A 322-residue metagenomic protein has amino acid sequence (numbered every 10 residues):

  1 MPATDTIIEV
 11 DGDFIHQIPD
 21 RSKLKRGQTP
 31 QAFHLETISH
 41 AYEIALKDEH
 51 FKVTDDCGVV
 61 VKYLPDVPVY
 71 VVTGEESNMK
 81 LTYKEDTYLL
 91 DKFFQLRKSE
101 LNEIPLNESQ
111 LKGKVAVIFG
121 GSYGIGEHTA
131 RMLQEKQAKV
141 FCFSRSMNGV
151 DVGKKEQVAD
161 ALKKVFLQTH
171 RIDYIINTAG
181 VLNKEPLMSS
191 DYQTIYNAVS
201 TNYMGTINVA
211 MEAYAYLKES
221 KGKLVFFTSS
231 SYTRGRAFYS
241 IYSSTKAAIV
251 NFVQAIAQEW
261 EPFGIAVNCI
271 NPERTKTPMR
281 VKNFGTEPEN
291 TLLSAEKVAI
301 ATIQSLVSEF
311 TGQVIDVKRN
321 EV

Functional and structural regions predicted by a protein language model:
M1-V72: Conserved core of the sugar-phosphate nucleotidyltransferase
S122, A130: N-terminal Rossmann NAD(P)H-binding glycine-rich loop of SDR-like oxidoreductase domains
T178-K184: Conserved NAD(P)H cofactor-binding loop of Rossmann-fold oxidoreductase domains
P186-L187, D191-Y196: Substrate-binding pocket helix/loop in short-chain dehydrogenase/reductase
A210, T245: Active-site helix of classical SDR
A215, Q258-E259: Alpha-helical segment proximal to the catalytic Tyr-Lys
C269, G285-V322: C-terminal helical subdomain
